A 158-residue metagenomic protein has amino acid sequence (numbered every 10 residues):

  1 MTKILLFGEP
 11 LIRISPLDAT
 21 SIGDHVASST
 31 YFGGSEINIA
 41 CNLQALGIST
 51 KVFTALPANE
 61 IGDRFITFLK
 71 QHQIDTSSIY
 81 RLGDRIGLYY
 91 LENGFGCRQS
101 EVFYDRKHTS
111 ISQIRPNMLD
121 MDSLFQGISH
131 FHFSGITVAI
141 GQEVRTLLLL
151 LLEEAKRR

Functional and structural regions predicted by a protein language model:
M1-I74, I114-P116: Glycine-rich phosphate/adenosyl-contacting loop at the front of the ribokinase-like
M1-L5, K70, F95-R158: Ribokinase/PfkB-type carbohydrate-kinase core domain
E36, G83-Y89, S110-I114: Short phosphate-binding loop-to-helix
S49-T50, R85-G87, E101: A common structural microfeature
T54, I79, I140: Glycine- and other small-residue-rich loops at beta-strand/loop junctions that grip anionic moieties
A55-I61, D84, G94, H108: Acidic, glycine-rich active-site loops and adjacent beta-strand->loop/helix elements that engage anionic groups
I66-I86, F95: A glycine-rich helix N-cap at a beta->alpha junction
